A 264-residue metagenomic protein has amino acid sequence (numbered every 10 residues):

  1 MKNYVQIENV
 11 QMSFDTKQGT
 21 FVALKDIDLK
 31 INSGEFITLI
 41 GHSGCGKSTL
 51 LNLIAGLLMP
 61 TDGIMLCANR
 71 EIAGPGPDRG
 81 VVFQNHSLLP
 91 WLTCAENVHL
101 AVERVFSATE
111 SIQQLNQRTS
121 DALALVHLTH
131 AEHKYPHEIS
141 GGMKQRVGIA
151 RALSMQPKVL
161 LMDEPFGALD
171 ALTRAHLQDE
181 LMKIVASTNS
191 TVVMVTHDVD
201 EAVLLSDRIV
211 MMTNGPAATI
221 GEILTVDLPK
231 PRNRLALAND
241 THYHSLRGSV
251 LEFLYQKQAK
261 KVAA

Functional and structural regions predicted by a protein language model:
I40-H42: The feature captures the beta-strand-to-loop junction immediately N-terminal to the Walker
A55: Helix-to-loop junction immediately C-terminal to a conserved catalytic motif
G63-P75, S111: Conserved ABC transporter NBD signature motif
L92-A101: Short coil-to-helix segment of the ABC ATPase nucleotide-binding domain corresponding to the Q-loop/switch region
E103, E110-A131, K183: Conserved ABC ATPase "signature" region
K134-H137, M155: Conserved signature/switch motifs of ABC ATPase nucleotide-binding domains
I149: Hydrophobic anchor residue at the start of the ABC signature
L160-D163: Catalytic Walker B motif of ABC-type/P-loop ATPase nucleotide-binding domains
